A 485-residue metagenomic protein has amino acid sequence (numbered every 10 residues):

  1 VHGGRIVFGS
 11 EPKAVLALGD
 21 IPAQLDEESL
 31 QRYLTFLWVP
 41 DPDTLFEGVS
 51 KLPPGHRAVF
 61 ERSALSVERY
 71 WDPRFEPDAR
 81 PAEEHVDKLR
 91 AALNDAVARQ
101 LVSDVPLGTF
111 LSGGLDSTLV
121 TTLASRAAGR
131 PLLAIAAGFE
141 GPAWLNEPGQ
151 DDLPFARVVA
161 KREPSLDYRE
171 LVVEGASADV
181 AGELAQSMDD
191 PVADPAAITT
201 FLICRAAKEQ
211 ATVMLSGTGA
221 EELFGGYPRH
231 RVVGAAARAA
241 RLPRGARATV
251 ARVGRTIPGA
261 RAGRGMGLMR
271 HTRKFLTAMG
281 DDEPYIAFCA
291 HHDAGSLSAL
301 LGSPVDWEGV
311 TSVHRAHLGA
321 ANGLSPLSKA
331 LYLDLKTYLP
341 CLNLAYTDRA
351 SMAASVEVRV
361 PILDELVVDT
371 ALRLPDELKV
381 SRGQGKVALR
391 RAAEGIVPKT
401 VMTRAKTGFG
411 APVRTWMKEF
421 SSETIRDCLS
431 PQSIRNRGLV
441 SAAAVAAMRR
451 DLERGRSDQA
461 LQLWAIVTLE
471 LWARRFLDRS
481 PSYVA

Functional and structural regions predicted by a protein language model:
V1-M188, T200, C204, E394-G395 (+4 more regions): Cysteine-centered catalytic environments shared across enzyme families
G3-S10, L242, T249, T256-G265 (+1 more regions): Extreme N-terminus nucleophile/cap motif
E11, F110, L115-D116, G219-E222 (+3 more regions): Gly/Ser/Thr-rich beta-alpha loop segments that engage phosphate groups in nucleotides
A17, I21, D26, E47-P54 (+5 more regions): Adenosyl-5′-phosphate
E84, K88, A92, L115 (+17 more regions): Generic recognition of stable, solvent-exposed alpha-helical segments in well-folded globular domains
A143, L202-A260, N343-V367: Active-site adenylate/phosphate-handling loop in enzymes that bind or generate adenylated species
A185-S187, P228-A235, Y483-V484: Short secondary-structure boundary/capping segments
